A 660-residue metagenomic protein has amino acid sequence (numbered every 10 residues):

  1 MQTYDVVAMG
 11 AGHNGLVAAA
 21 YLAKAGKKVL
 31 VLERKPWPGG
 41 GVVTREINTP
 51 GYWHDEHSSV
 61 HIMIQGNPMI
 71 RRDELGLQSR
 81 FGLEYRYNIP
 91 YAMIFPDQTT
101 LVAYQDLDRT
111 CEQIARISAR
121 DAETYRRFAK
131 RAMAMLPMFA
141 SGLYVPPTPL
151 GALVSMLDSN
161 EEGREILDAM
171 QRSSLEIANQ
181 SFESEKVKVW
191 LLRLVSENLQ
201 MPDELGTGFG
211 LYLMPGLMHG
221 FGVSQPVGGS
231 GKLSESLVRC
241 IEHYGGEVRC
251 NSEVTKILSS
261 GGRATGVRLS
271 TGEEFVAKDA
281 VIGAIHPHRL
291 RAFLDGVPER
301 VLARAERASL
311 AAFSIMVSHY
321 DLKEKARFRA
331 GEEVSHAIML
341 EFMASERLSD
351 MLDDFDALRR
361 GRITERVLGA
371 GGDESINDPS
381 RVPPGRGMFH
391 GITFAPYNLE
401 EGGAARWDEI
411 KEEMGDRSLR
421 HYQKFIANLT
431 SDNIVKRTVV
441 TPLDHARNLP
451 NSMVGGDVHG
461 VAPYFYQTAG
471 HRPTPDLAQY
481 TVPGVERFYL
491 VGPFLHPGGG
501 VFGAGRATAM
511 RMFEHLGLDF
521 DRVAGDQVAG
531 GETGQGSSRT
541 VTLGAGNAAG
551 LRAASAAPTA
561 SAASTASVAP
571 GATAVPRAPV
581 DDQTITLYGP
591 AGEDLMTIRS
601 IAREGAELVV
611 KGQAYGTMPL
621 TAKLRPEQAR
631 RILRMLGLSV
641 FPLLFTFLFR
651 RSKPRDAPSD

Functional and structural regions predicted by a protein language model:
Q2-A140: N-terminal glycine-rich phosphate/pyrophosphate-binding loop and immediately adjacent elements
P96-L205: Rossmann-like flavin
A152-E165, P202-V238: Helix-loop-beta segment of a Rossmann-like dinucleotide-binding subdomain
S184-L199, R366-G372, N428-H496: A glycine-rich dinucleotide-binding beta-alpha-beta segment and adjacent secondary-structure elements that constitute
P215-R268: Helical element adjacent to the flavin cofactor pocket in flavoenzyme catalytic cores
T255-R381: Mid-domain catalytic core of redox enzymes that form a hydrophobic substrate pocket/lid adjacent to a catalytic redox
K325-A326, R359-T364, W407-R447: Flavin-binding catalytic cores
P493-F513: A conserved FAD-binding loop/helix module that cradles the flavin
